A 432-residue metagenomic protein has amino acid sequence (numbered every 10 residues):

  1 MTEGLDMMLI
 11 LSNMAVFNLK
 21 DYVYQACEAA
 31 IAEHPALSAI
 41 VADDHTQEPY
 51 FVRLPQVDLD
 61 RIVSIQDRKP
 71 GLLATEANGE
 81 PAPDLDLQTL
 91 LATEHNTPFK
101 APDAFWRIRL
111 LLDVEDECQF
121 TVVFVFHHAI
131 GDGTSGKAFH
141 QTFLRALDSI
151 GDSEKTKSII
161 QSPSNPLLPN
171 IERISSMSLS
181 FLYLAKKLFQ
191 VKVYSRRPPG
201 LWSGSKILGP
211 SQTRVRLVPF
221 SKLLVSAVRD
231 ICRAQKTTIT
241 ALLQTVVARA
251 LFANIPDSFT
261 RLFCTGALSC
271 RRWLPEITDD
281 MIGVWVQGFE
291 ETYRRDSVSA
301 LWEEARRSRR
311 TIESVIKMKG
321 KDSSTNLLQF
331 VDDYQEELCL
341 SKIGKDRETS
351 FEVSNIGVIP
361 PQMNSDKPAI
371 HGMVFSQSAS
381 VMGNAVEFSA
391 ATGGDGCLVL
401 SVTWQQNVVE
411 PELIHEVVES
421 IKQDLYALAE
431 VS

Functional and structural regions predicted by a protein language model:
M1-V52, V57, Q66, P70-N78 (+4 more regions): Acyl-thioester-dependent acyl-group transfer interface
K20-E28, H140, T240, Q244 (+1 more regions): Short amphipathic alpha-helical segments
D21, T134-K137, T237-A241, E412: Short, solvent-exposed positions on alpha-helices
L72-A82, I130-D230, D424, A429-S432: Non-catalytic, low-complexity flexible loops and terminal extensions
I108-E117: A short acidic-Thr-Gly-centered motif at the start of a beta-strand
G131, L144-G151, R233, V247-P256 (+1 more regions): Hydrophobic/aromatic-lined pockets within catalytic cores
G200-D296: Long, internal scaffold/assembly segments composed of regular secondary structure
